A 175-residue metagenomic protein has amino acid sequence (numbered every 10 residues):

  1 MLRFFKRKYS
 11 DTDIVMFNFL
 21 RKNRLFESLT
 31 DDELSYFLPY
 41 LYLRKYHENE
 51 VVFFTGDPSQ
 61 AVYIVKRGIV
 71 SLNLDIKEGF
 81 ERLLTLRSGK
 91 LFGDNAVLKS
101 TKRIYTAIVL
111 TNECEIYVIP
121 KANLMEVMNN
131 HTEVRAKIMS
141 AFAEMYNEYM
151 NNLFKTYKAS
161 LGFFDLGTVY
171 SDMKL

Functional and structural regions predicted by a protein language model:
M1-L175: Cytosolic regulatory regions built on CNB/CRP/Popeye-like sensor folds
